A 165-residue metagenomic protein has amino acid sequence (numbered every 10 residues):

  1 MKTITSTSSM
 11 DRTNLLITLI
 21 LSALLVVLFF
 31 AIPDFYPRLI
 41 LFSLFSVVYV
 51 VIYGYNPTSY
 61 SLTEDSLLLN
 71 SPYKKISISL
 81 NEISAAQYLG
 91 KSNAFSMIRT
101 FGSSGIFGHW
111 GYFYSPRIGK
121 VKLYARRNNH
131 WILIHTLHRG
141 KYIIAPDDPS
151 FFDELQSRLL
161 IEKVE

Functional and structural regions predicted by a protein language model:
M1-D11, I76-I98, F151-E165: A signal for specific C-terminal beta-sheet/loop modules enriched in small/flexible residues with GP/PG/PP motifs
M1-P33, S103, T136-K141: N-terminal membrane-targeting/pre-transmembrane regions
T3-I4, Y114-E165: A membrane-cytosol interface segment of integral membrane proteins
T7-T13, F35, V47, S61 (+1 more regions): General structural signal for secondary-structure boundaries
A23-V27, F45-V50: Alpha-helical transmembrane segments
D34-F42: Short, aromatic-rich membrane-interface segments at the entry and exit of alpha-helical transmembrane domains
S46-Q87: Conserved beta-hairpin
N70-H138: Non-transmembrane, membrane-adjacent beta-strand/coil modules in membrane-associated proteins and peripheral
